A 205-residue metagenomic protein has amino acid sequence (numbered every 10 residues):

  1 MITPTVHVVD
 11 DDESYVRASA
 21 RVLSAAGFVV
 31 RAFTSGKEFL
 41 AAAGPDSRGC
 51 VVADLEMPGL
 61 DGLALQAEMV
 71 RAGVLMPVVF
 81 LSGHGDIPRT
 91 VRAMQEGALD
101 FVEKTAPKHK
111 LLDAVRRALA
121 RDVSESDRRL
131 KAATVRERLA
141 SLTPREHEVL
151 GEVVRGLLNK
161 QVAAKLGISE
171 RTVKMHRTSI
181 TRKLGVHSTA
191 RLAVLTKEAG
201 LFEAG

Functional and structural regions predicted by a protein language model:
I2-Y15, S19-L23, G36, V51 (+1 more regions): Conserved acidic segment of CheY-like receiver
E38-A41, L63-L75, R92: Short amphipathic alpha-helix used as the core "switch/output" element in two-component signaling
D46-V52: Active-site beta3 strand of CheY-like receiver
D54, S82: Active-site residues of response regulator receiver
M57: Receiver (REC) domain active-site loop signature in two-component systems and cognate sites in sensor histidine kinases
D86-P88, V102-R116, Q161, K165: C-terminal output helix
T181-G205: Basic, Lys/Arg-enriched C-terminal extension of HTH/homeodomain DNA-binding domains
